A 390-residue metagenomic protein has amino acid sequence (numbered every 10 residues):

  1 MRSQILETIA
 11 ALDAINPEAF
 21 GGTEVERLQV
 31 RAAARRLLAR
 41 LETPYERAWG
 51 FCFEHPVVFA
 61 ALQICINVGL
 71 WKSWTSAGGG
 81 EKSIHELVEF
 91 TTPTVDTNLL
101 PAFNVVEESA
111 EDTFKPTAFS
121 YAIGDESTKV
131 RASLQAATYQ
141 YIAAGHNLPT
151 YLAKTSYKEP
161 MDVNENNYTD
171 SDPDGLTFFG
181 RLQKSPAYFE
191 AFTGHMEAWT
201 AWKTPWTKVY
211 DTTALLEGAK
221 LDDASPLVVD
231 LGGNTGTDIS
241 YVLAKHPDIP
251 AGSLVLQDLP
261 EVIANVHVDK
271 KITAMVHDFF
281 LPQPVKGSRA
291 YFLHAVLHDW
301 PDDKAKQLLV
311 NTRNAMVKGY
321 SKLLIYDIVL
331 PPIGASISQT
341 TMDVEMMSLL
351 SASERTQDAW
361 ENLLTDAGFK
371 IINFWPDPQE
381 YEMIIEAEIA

Functional and structural regions predicted by a protein language model:
M1-L176, A219-A224, G368, P378-E380 (+1 more regions): N-terminal accessory segments
T8-I15, F119-I337, I371-M383: Conserved adenosyl
Q63-I66, T235, T356: Phosphate/oxyanion-binding active-site loops and adjacent basic polyanion-contact surfaces
W71, T75, V88, P149 (+5 more regions): Amphipathic alpha-helical interaction motifs in eukaryotic regulatory proteins
H85, D303-K306, D358: Residues in well-ordered alpha-helical elements
L99, Y241, K245, L363: Rossmann-fold NAD(P)-dependent oxidoreductase module
Y320-K322, Y326-A367, I372: C-terminal alpha-helical "lid/dimerization" subdomain adjacent to the S-adenosyl-L-methionine
I385-I389: Short beta-strand element of the conserved SAM-dependent methyltransferase core
